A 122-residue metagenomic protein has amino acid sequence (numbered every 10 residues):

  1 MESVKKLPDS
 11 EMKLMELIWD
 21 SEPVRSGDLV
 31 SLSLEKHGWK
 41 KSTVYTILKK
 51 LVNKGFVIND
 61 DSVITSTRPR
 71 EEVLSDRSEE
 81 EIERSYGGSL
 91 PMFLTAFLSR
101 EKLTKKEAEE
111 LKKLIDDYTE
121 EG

Functional and structural regions predicted by a protein language model:
S3-S10, S62-I82: Short, cationic-aromatic polyanion-contact patches
L7-S10, P23, G87: Short helix-coil-helix linker/hinge
M12-L17: Pre-recognition alpha-helix immediately N-terminal to the DNA-recognition helix within helix-turn-helix or winged-helix
I18-E22: Short helix-to-turn junction characteristic of helix-turn-helix DNA-binding domains, especially the helix
V24-S33: Short acidic, hydrophobic short linear motifs in intrinsically disordered regions
Y45-K49: Short, hydrophobic-biased segments on the C-terminal half of alpha helices that form "recognition helices"
V52-S62: A short, conserved structural fragment
E79-E121: Amphipathic alpha-helical dimerization/coiled-coil segments that flank or bridge DNA-binding/regulatory modules
